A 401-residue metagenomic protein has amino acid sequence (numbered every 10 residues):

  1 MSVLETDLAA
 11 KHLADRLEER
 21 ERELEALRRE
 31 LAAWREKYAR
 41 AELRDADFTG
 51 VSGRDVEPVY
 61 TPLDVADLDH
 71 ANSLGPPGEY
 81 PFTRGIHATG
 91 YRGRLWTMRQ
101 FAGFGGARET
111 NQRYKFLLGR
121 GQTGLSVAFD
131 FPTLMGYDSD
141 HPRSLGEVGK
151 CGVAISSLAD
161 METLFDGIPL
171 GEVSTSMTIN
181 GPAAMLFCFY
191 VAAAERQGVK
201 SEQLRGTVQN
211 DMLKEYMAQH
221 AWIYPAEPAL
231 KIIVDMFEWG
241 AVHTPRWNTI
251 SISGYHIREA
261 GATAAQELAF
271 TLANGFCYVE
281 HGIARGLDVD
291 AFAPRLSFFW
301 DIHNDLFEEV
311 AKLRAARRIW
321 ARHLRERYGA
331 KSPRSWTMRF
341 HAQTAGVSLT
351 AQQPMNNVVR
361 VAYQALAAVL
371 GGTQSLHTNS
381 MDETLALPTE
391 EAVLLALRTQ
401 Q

Functional and structural regions predicted by a protein language model:
S2-E309, R327-A330, R334-H341, V369 (+1 more regions): Catalytic alpha/beta active-site cores
D7, Q374-Q401: Active-site or pore-adjacent capping/gating segments
E25, A273-F276, R314, R318-A321 (+2 more regions): Generic structural signal for well-ordered, non-transmembrane alpha-helical segments in soluble/cytosolic regions
R35-A41, M355-L366: Short, hydrophobic/aliphatic alpha-helical segments
S156-A159, K231, D235, F270 (+4 more regions): A general alpha-helical scaffold signature found inside nucleotide-binding enzyme cores
L186-C188, G261-A269, H303-A315, T344-V358 (+1 more regions): Short glycine/threonine-rich loop-to-helix capping motif typified by GTGT followed within a few residues by an Asp-Pro
R318, R322, R360-A367, L376 (+2 more regions): Feature representing long, continuous alpha-helical segments
R327, V358-A362, L385: Hydrophobic alpha-helical bundle architecture
